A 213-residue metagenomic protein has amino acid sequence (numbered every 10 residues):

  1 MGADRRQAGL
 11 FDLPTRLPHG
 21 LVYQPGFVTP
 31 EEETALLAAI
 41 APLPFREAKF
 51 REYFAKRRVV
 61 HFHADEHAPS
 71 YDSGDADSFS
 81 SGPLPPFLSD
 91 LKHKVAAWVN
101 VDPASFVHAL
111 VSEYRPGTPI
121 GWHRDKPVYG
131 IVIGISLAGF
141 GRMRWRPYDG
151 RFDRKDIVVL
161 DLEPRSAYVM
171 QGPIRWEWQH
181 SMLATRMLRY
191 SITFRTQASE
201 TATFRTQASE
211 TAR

Functional and structural regions predicted by a protein language model:
M1-R213: Non-heme Fe(II) oxygenase metal-center motifs and adjacent flexible, charged/small-residue loops
